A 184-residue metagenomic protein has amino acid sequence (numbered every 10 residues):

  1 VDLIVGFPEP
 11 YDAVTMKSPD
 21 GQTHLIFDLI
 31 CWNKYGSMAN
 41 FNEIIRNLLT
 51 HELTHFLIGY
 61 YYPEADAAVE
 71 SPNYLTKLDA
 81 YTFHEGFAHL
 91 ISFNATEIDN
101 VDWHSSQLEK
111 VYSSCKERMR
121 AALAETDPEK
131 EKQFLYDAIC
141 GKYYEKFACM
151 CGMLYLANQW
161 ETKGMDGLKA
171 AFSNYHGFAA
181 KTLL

Functional and structural regions predicted by a protein language model:
V1-I26, N42: Auxiliary, metal-adjacent structural segments of Zn-dependent hydrolase domains
G21-I30, N47, Y74: Extended, well-ordered protein cores
C31-L49: Short pre-active-site segment immediately N-terminal to the catalytic Zn-binding motif
I44, L48, F83-L90, C151-Y155 (+1 more regions): Extracytoplasmic/secreted proteins, especially bacterial periplasmic and envelope-associated proteins
L48-Y60, G86: Catalytic glutamate of the conserved HExxH
Y60-A122: Post-HExxH zinc-binding segment in Zn-dependent metallohydrolases
W103-L184: Pan-zinc metallopeptidase signature
